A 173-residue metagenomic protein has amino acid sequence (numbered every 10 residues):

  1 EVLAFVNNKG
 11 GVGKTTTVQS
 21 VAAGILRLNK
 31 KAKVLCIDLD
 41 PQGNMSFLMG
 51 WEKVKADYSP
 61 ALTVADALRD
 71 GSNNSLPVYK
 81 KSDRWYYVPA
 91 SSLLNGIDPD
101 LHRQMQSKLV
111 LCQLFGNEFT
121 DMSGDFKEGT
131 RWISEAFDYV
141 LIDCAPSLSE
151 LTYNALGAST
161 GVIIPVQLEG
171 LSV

Functional and structural regions predicted by a protein language model:
E1-V173: P-loop NTP-binding core
